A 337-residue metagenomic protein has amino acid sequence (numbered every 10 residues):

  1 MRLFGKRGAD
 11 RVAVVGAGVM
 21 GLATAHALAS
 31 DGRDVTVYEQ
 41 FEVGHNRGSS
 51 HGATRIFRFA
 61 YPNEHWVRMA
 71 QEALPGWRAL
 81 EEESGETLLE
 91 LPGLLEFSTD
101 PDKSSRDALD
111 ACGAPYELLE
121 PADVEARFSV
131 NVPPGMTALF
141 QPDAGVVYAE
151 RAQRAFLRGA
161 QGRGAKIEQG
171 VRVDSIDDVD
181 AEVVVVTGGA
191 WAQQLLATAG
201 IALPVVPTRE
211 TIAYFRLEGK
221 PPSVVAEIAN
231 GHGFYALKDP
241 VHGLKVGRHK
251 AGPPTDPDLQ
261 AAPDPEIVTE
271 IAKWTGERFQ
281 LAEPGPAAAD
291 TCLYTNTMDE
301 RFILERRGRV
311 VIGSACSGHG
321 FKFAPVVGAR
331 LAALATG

Functional and structural regions predicted by a protein language model:
F4-M20, T36: Beta1/beta-strand and adjacent pyrophosphate-binding region of the FAD-binding site in flavoprotein oxidoreductases
V15, Y38, V179-W191, L195 (+1 more regions): Short hydrophobic core segments
H26-S30, T87-L89, A190-R309: Active-site substrate-recognition segment that forms the wall of the catalytic cavity or substrate channel
S30-S49: Glycine-rich FAD pyrophosphate-binding loop
A53-R127, G135-M136, G233-F234: Dinucleotide-binding Rossmann-like beta1-alpha1 core, especially the glycine-rich loop that anchors the ADP
P62, V310-A324: Glycine-rich phosphate/pyrophosphate-binding beta-alpha loops
F140-D174: Helical element adjacent to the flavin cofactor pocket in flavoenzyme catalytic cores
P325-G337: Internal hydrophobic alpha-helix adjacent to the cofactor/substrate pocket in enzyme cavities
